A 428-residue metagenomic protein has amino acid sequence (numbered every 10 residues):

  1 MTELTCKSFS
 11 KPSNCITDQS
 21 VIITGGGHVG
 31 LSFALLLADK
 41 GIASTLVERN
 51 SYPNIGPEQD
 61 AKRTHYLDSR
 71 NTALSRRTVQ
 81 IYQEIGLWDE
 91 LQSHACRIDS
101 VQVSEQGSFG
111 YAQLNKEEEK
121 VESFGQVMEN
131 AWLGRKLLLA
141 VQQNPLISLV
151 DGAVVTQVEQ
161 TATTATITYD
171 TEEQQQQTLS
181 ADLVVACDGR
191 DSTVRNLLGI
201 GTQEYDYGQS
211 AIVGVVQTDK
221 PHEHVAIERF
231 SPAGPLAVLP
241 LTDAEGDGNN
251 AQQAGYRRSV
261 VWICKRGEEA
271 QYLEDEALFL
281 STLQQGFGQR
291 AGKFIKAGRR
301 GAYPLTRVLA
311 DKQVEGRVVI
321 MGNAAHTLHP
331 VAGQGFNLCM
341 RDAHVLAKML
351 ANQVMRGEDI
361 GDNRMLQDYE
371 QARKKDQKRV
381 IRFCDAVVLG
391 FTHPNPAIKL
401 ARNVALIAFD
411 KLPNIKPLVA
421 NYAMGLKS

Functional and structural regions predicted by a protein language model:
C6, K348-S428: C-terminal helical "tail/cap" subdomain of flavin- and related membrane-associated enzymes
N14-G27: Beta1/beta-strand and adjacent pyrophosphate-binding region of the FAD-binding site in flavoprotein oxidoreductases
I16-D18, R76-E84, D89-L197, Y205-S210: Conserved N-terminal helical subregion
T24, A38-D68: Glycine-rich FAD pyrophosphate-binding loop
G30-L31: N-terminal Rossmann-fold NAD(P) dinucleotide-binding loop
Q113, S231-Y303: Conserved FAD/dinucleotide-binding core of flavoprotein oxidoreductases
D191-A226, L236, C264-E268: Central beta-strand plus flanking loop segment that forms part of the substrate or channel wall within the catalytic
A270-M355, G361: FAD/FMN-dependent oxidoreductases across multiple families
